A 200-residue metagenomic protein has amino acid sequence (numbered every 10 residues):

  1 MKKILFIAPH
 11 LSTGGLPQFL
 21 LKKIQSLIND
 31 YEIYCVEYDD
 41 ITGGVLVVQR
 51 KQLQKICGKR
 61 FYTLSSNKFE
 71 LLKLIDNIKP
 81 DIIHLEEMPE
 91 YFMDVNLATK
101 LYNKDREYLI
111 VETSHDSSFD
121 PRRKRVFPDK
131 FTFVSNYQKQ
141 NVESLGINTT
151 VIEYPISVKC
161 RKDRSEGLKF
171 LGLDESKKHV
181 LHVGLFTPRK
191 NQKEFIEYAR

Functional and structural regions predicted by a protein language model:
L5-I7, L173-K190, I196-A199: Conserved donor-binding/catalytic core segment of Leloir-type glycosyltransferases
F6-G14, Q18-L74: N-terminal strand-loop element at the rim of the active site of nucleotide-sugar-dependent glycosyltransferases
I7-A8, T113, V134, I152 (+1 more regions): Short hydrophobic "strand-cap" motifs at the C-terminus of beta-strands
S12-T13, C160, L185-R189: Nucleotide-sugar-dependent glycosyltransferase donor-binding/catalytic pocket residues
L85-V95, S114: Short His-centered aromatic/hydrophobic patch
L101-E112, S118-N136, Q140: A conserved, positively charged/aromatic
P128-K162: Donor nucleotide-sugar binding/catalytic pocket of nucleotide-sugar-dependent glycosyltransferases
R161-L173: A short helix/loop element that forms part of the nucleotide-sugar donor recognition site in Leloir-type
